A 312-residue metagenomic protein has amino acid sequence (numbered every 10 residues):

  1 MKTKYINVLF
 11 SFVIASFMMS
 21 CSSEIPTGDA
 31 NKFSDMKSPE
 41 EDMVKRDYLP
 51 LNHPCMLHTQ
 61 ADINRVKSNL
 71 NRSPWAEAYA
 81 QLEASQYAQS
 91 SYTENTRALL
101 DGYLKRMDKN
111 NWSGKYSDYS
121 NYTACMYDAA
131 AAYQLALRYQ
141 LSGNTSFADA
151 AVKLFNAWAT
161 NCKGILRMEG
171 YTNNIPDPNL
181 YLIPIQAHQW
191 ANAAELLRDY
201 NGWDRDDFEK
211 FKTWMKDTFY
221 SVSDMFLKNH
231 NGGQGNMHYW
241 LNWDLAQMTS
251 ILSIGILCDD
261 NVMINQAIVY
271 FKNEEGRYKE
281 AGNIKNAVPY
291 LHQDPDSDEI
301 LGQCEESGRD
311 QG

Functional and structural regions predicted by a protein language model:
M1-F10: Bacterial N-terminal signal peptides that target proteins for export
S11, A15: Short, surface-exposed linear motifs at loops/turns and structural transition points
F17-S20: C-terminal motif of bacterial Sec signal peptides marking the signal peptidase cleavage site
S22-G28: Bacterial lipoprotein signal-peptidase II cleavage site
G28-N231, L245, T249, V269-K272 (+1 more regions): Extracellular glycan-targeting catalytic surfaces
W214-G312: Extracellular polysaccharide-recognition and catalytic grooves
